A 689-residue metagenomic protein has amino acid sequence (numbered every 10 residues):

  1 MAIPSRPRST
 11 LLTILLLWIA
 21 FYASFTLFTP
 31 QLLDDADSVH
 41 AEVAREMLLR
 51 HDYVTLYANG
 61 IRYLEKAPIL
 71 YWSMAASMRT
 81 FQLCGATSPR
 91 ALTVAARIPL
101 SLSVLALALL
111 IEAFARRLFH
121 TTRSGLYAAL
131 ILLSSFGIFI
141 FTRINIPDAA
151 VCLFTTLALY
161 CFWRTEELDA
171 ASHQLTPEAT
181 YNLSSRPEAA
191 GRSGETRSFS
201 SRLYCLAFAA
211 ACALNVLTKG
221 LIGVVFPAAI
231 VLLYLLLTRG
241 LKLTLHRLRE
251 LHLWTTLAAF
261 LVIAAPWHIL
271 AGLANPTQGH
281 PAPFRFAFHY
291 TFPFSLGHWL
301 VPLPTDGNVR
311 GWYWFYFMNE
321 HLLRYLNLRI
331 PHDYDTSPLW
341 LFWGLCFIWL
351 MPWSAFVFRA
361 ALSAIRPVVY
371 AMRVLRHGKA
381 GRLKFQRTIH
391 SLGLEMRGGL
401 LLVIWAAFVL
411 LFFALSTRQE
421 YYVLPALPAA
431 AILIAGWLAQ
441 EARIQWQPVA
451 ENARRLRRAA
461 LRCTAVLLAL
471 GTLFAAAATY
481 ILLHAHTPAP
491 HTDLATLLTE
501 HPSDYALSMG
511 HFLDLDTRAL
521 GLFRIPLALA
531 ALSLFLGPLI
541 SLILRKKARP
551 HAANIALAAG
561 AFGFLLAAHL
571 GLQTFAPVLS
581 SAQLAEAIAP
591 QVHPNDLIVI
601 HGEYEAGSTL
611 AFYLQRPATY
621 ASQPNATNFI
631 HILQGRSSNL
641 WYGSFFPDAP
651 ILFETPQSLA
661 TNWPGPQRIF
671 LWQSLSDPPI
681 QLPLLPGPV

Functional and structural regions predicted by a protein language model:
M1-R454, I481-A485: Membrane-integral, polyisoprenol-dependent glycosyltransferases of the GT-C/oligosaccharyltransferase superfamily
P4, S184, L203-L206, A210 (+1 more regions): Membrane-embedded architecture of ER/inner-membrane glycosylation machinery
